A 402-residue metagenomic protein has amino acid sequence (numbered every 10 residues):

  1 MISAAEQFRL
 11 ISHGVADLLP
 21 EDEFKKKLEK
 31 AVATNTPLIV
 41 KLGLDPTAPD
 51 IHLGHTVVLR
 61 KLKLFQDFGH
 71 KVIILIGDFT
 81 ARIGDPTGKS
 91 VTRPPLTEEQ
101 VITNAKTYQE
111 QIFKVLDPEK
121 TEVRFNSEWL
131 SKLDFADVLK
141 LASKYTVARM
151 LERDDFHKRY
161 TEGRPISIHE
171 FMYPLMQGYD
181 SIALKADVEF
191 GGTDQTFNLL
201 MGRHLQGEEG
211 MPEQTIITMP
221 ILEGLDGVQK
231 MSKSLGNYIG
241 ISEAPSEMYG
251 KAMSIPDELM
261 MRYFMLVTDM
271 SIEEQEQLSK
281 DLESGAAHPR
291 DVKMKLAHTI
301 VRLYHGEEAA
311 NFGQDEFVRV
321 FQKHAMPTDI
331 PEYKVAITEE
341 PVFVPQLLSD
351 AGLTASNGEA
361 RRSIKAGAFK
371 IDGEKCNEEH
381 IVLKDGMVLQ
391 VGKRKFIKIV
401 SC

Functional and structural regions predicted by a protein language model:
M1-I39: Positively charged, low-complexity intrinsically disordered leader regions
V15, P95-T218, L225: Divalent-metal (Mg2+/Mn2+/Ca2+)-assisted nucleotide/phosphate chemistry catalytic cores
F24-P86, F190-T196, G202: N-terminal catalytic cores of NTP/NDP-binding nucleotidyl/phosphoryl-transfer enzymes
N35-L44, V72, Y173-A183, G224 (+1 more regions): Short, hydrophobic/aliphatic alpha-helical segments
V58-L62, L175, N198-Q206, I300 (+1 more regions): Buried hydrophobic packing segments
K63, I73-I112: Active-site rim/loop-helix segments in enzyme catalytic domains that contact anionic ligands
G84-G88, L133-L139, G227-M231: Short acidic, glycine/serine/threonine-rich loops at helix termini
L205-C402: Conserved nucleotide- and phosphate/pyrophosphate-binding catalytic cores in adenylate/nucleotidyl-handling enzymes
